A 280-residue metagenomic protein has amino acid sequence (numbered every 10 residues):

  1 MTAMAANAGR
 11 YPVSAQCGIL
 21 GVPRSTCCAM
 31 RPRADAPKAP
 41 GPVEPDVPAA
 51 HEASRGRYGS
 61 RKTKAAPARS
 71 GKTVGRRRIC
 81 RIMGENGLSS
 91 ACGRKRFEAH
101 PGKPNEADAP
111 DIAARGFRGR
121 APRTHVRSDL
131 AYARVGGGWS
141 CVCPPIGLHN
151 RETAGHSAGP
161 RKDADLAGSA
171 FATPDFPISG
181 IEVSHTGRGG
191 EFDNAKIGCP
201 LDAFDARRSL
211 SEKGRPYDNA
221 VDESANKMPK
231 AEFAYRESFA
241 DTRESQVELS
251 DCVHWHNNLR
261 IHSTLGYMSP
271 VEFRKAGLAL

Functional and structural regions predicted by a protein language model:
M1-L280: Charged DNA-binding/catalytic regions of mobile-element recombinases
